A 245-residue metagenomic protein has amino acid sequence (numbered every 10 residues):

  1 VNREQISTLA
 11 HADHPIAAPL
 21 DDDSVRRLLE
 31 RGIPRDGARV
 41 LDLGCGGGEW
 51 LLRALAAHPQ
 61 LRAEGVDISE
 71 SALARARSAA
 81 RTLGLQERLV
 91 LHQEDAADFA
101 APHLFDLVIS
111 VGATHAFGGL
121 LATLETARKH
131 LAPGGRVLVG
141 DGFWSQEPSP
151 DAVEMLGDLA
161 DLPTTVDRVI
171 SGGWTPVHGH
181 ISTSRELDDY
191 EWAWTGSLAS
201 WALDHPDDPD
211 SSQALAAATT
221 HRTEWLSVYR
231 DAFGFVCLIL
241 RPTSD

Functional and structural regions predicted by a protein language model:
A18-D36: Conserved alpha-helix/loop element of class I SAM-dependent methyltransferases that forms part of the SAM/SAH-binding
G37-G46: Conserved class I S-adenosyl-L-methionine
E49-A97: Class I SAM-dependent methyltransferase SAM/SAH-binding core
A97-V108: A short acidic, Gly/Pro-enriched loop at the edge of an enzyme's catalytic core that lines a small-molecule cofactor
L107-L120: A short SAM/SAH-binding and catalytic strip from SAM-dependent methyltransferases
L121-R136: A short glycine-rich, Lys/Arg-flanked "PGG" loop and its adjoining helix->strand segment in the class I
V139-D158: Short, glycine-/aromatic-enriched active-site segment of Class I SAM-dependent methyltransferases
H180-D245: Conserved Class I S-adenosyl-L-methionine
